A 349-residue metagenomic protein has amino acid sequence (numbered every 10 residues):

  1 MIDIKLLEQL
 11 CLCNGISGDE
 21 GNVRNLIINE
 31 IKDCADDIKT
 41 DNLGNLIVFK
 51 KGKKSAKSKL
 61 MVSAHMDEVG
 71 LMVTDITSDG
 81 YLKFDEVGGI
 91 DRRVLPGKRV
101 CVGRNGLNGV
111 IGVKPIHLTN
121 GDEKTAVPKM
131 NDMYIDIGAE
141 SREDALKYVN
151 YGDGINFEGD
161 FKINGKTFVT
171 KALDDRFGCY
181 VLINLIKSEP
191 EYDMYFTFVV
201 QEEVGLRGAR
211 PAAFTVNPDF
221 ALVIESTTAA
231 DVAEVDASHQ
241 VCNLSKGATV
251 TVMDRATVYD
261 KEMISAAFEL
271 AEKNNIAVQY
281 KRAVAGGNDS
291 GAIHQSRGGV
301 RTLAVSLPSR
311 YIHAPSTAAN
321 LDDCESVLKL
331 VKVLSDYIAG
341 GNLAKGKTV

Functional and structural regions predicted by a protein language model:
M1-V349: N-terminal hydrophobic/helix-forming segments and targeting peptides
